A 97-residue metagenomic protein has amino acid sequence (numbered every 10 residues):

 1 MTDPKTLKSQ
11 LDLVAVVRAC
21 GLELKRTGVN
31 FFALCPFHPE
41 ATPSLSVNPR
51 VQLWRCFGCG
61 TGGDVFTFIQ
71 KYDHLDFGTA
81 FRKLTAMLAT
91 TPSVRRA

Functional and structural regions predicted by a protein language model:
M1-A97: N-terminal structured subdomain of primase-like DNA metabolism proteins
